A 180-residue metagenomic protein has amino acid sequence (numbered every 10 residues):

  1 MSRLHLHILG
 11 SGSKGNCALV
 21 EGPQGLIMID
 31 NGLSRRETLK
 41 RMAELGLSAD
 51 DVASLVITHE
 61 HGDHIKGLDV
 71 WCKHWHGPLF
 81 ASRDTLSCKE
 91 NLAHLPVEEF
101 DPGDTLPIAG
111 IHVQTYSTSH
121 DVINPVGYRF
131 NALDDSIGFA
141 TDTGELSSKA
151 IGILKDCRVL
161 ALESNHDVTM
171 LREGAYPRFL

Functional and structural regions predicted by a protein language model:
M1-L45, V126-D142: Conserved beta-strand hairpin/beta-sheet module of binuclear metal-dependent hydrolase folds, prominently
H7-A18, T58-L68, K73, L86-E90 (+2 more regions): Structured catalytic core of nucleotide-sugar glycosyltransferases
M28-G32, A53-E60, L79-R83, G138-T141 (+1 more regions): Active-site neighborhood of phospho(di)ester-bond hydrolases with catalytic His/Asp-centered motifs
R35-A81: Active-site metal-binding motif and surrounding structural segment of the metallo-beta-lactamase
D51, I108, K155-D156: Alpha-helix C-terminal capping/helix-to-coil transition sites in glycosyltransferase folds
A81-D134: Metallo-beta-lactamase
V122, F139-S148: Active-site glycine-rich loop that binds ribose-phosphate moieties when present
S148-L180: Cap/insert and terminal regions of metallo-dependent hydrolase folds
